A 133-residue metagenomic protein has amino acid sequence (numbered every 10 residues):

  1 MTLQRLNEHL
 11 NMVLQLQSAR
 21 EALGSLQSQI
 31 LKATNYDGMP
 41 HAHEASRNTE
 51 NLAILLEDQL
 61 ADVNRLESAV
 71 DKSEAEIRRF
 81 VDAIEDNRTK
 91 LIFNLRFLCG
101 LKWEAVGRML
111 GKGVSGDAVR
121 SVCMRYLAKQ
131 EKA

Functional and structural regions predicted by a protein language model:
M1-A83, E104, G113, R125 (+1 more regions): N-terminal interaction/assembly modules
E85-C99: Short amphipathic alpha helix immediately N-terminal
T89-K90, W103, G116: Internal amphipathic alpha-helical segments of the cytochrome P450 catalytic fold
C99-R108, C123: Topology signature of small-to-medium multi-pass alpha-helical membrane proteins
L110-V122: Short, basic interhelical loop/turn and adjoining N-cap of the next helix at nucleic-acid- or acidic-partner-contacting
